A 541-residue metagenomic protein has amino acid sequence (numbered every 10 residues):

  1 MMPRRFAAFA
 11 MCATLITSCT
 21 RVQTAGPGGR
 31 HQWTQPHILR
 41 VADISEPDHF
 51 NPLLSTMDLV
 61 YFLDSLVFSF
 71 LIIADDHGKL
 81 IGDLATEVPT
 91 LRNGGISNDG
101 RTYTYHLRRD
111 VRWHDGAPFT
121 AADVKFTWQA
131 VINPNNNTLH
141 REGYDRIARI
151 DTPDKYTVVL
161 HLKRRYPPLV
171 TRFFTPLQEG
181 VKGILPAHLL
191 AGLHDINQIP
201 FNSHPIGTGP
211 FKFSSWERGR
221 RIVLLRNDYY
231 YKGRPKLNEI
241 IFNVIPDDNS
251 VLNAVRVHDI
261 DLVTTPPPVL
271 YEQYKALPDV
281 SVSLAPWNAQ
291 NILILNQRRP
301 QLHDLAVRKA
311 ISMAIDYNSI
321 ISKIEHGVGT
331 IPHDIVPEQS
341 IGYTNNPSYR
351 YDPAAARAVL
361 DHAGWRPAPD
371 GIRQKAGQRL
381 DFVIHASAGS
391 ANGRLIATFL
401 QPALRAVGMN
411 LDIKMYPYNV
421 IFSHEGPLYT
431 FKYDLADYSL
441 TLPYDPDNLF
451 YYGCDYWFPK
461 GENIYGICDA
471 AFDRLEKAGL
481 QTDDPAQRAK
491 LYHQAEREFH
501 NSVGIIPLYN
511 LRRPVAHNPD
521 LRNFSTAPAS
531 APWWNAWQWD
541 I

Functional and structural regions predicted by a protein language model:
V22, V131, R149-I150, S214-L225 (+6 more regions): Extracellular/periplasmic solute-recognition and catalytic clefts
R40, T120-T127, K155-H161, R165 (+8 more regions): Alpha-helical secondary-structure segments
A42-S97, Q129, I206-T208: N-terminal lobe/hinge region of extracytoplasmic solute-binding protein
I73-K79, L177-P235, E239, N249 (+2 more regions): Gly/Pro-rich hinge or "lid" segments in bacterial periplasmic/extracellular proteins
V88-N137, V159, A254, Q301-H303: Aromatic- and charge-enriched surface segment that lines or borders ligand/interaction sites
R141-A191: Surface-exposed binding/hinge segments that line and control ligand-binding clefts or catalytic entry sites
I199-N202, R226-Q273, T398-P402, N410-D412 (+1 more regions): Ligand-site clamp/hinge motif
E217, R221, N291, A314-P347 (+3 more regions): Detector for C-terminal structural segments
